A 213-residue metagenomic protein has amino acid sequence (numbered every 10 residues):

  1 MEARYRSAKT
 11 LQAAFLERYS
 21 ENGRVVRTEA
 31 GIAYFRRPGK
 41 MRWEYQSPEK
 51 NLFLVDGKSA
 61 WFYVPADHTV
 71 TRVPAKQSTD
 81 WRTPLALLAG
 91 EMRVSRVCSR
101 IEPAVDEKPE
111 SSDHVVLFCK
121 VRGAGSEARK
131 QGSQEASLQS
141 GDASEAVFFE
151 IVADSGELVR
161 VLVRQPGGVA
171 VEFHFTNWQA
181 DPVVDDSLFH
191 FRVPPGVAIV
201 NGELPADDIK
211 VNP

Functional and structural regions predicted by a protein language model:
M1-R27, S133-S137, V193-P213: N-terminal leader/targeting segments and the immediate start of mature chains
S7-G39, Q46-E49, T69, Q165 (+2 more regions): Polybasic/polar functional segments that serve as interface/processing modules
A14, E44, Y63, F118-K120 (+1 more regions): Beta-strand residues in well-ordered beta-sheet regions across diverse protein folds
T28-A30, P48-E49, D56-G57, D142-V147 (+1 more regions): Short, surface-exposed coil-to-beta transition loops
I32-P84, V171-H174: An acidic-aromatic
D67-V115: Flexible, surface-exposed loop/linker segments and immediately adjacent secondary-structure boundaries
V94-G196, N201: Gly/Pro-enriched, hydrophobic low-complexity segments that function as extracytoplasmic propeptides/linkers
